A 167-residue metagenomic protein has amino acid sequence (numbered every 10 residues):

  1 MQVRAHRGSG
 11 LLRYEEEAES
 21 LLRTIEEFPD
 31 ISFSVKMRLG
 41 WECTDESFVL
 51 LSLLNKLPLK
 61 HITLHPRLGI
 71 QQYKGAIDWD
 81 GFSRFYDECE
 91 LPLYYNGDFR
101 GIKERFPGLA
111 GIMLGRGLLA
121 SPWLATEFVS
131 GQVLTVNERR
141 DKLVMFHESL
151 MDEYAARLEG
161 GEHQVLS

Functional and structural regions predicted by a protein language model:
M1-A18, R67-W79, Q132-L134: Glycine-rich tight-turn/loop motif centered on a GG-T
M1-F48, S52: Active-site entrance/lid segments in N-terminal catalytic domains of soluble metabolic enzymes
R23, F28-S32, T44-H61, Y73 (+3 more regions): Alpha/beta catalytic cores of nucleotide-metabolism and tRNA/nucleoside-modifying enzymes
V35-L39, T63-L68, G97: Short, structured patches in soluble enzyme cores that scaffold and shape functional sites
